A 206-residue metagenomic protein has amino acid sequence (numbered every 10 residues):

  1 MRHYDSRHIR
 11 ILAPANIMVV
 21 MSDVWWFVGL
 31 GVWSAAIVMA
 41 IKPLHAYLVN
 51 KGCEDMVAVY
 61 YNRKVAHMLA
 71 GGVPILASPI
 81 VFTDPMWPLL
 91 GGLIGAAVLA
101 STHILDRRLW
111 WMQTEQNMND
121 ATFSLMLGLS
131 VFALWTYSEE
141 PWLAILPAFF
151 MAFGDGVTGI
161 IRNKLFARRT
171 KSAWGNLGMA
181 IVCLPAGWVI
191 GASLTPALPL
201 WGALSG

Functional and structural regions predicted by a protein language model:
M1-M18: N-terminal amphipathic/basic-hydrophobic helices that include classical n-h-c signal peptides and signal-anchor
M18-G31, M39-P88, A100-G206: Interhelical loop and helix-boundary elements at the membrane-water interface of polytopic inner-membrane proteins
L89-L93: Eukaryotic helix-linker segments that join adjacent hydrophobic helices
A96-A97: A phosphate-binding glycine/aspartate-rich beta-alpha loop in the early core of alpha/beta enzymes
